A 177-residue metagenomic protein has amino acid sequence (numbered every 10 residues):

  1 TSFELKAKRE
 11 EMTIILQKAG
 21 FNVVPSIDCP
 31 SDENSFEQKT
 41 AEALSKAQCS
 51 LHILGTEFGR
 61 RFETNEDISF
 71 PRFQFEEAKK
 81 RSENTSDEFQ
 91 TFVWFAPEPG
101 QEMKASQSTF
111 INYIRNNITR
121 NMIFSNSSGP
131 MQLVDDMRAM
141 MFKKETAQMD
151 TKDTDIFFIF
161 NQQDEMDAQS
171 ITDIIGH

Functional and structural regions predicted by a protein language model:
T1-I53, R138-H177: Conserved N-terminal substructure of TIR/SEFIR domains
A7, P71-F75, Q107-S108, Q169-S170: Well-ordered, non-membrane alpha-helical segments in soluble/globular domains
T13, T40-A41, F75-S82, I111 (+1 more regions): Short amphipathic alpha-helical segments and helix-helix/interface helices
Q17, S45, K79-T85, R115 (+1 more regions): Anion (oxyanion) recognition and catalysis
A19, A47-C49, T85-T91, I118-T119: Short glycine-/polar-rich loops that comprise or flank the Walker A/P-loop and associated switch/sensor motifs
C29, T56-E57, S82-E102: Short beta-alpha junction loops
S31-F36, T56-N84: Conserved TIR/SEFIR loop-to-helix hotspot centered on a Trp-containing motif with a nearby acidic residue
F95-I174: C-terminal interaction surface of TIR/SEFIR-family domains
